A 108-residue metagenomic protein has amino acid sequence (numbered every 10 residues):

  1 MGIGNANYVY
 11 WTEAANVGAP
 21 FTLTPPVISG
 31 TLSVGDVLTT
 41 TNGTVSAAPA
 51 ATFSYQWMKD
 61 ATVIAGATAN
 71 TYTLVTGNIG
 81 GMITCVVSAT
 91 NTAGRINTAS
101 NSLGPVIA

Functional and structural regions predicted by a protein language model:
M1-W11: Short, intrinsically disordered N-terminal pre-domain segments
W11-A108: Ser/Thr/Pro/Gly-rich low-complexity disordered regions
